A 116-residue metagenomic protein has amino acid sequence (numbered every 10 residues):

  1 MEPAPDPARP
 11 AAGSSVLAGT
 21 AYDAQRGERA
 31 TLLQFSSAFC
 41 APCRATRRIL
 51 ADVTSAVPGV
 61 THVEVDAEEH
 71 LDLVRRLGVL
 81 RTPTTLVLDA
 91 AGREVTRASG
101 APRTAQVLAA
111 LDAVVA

Functional and structural regions predicted by a protein language model:
M1-S15: N-terminal targeting signals for export/organelle localization
A12-A30: A short beta-strand-turn-helix
L32-L33, T85: Hydrophobic beta-strand anchors of alpha/beta hydrolase catalytic cores
S37-D52: Conserved redox-active cysteine motifs that mediate thiol-disulfide chemistry, especially di-cysteine Cys-X(1-2)-Cys
P42, A56, R76-G78, A91 (+1 more regions): Cys/His-clustered metal-coordination modules, chiefly Zn-binding fingers
V57-D72: Thiol-based oxidoreductase modules, predominantly thioredoxin-like and allied folds used for disulfide exchange
G78-L86: Structural micro-motif
V87-A116: Non-catalytic, surface beta->alpha helical segment in thiol-disulfide oxidoreductase systems
